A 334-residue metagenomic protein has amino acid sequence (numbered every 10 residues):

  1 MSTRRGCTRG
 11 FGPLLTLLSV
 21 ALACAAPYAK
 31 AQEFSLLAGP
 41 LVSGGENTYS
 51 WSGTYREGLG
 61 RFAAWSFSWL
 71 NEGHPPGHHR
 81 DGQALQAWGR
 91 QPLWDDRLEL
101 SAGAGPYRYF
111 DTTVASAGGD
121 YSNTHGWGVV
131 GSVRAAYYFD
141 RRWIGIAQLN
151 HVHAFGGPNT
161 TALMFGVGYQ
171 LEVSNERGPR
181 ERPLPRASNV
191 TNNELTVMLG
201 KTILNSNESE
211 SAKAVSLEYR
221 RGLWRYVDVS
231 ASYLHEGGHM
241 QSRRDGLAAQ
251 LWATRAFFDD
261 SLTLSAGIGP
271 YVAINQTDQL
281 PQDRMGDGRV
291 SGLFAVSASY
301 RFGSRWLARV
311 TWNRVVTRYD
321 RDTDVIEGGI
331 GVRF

Functional and structural regions predicted by a protein language model:
G12-C24: Bacterial N-terminal signal peptides
Y28-G77, G89, R97, T112 (+2 more regions): Short glycine/proline- and aromatic-enriched beta-strand/turn motifs that initiate or cap beta-hairpins
F34, R61-F67, D95-L100, Y137-A147 (+5 more regions): Repeated loop/turn-to-beta-strand initiation elements of outer-membrane beta-barrel proteins
A38-G44, W69-P75, Q91, A104-T112 (+8 more regions): Transmembrane beta-strands of outer-membrane beta-barrel pores
P40-S50, E72-G82, W94, T124-V129 (+6 more regions): Solvent-exposed loop/turn segments connecting transmembrane beta-strands in outer-membrane beta-barrel proteins
Y49-G53, D81-A87, A117, V129-V133 (+5 more regions): Hydrophobic, lipid-facing positions within transmembrane beta-strands of outer-membrane proteins
E57, G89-L93, L98, Y137 (+9 more regions): Residue-level signature of outer-membrane beta-barrel architecture
L59-S116, S216-R284: Gram-negative (and chloroplast) outer-membrane scaffold detector with strong preference for beta-barrel transmembrane
